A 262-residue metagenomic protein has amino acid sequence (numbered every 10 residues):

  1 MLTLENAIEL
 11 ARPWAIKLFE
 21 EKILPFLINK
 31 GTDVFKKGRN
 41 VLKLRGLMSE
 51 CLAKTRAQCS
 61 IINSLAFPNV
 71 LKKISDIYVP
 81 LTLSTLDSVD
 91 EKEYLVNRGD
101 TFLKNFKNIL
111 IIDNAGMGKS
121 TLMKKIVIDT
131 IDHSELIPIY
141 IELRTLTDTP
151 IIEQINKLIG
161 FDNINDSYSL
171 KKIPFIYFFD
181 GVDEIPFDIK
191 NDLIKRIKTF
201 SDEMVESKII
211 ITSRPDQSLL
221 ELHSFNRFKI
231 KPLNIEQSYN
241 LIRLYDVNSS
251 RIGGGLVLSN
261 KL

Functional and structural regions predicted by a protein language model:
L2-P68, K72-L262: P-loop NTPase signaling cores
